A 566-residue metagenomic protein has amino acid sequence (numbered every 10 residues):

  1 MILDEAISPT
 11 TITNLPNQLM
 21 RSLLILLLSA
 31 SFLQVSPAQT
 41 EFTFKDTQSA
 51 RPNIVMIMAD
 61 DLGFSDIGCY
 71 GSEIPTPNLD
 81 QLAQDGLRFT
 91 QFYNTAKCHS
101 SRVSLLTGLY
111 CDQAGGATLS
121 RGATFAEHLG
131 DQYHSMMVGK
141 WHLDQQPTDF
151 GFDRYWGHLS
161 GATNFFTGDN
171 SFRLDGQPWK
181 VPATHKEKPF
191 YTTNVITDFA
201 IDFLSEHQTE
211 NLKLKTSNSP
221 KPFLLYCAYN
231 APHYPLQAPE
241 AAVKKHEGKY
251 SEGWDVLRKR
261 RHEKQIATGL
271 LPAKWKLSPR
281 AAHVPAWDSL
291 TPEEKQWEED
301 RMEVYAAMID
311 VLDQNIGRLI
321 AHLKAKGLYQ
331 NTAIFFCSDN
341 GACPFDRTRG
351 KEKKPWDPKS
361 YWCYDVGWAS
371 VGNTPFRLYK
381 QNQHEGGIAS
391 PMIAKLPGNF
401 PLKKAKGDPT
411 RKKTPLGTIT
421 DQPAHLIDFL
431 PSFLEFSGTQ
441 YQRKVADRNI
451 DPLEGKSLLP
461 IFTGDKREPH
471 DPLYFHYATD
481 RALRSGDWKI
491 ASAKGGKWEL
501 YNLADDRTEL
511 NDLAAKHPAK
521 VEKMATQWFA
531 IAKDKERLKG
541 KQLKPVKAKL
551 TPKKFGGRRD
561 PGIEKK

Functional and structural regions predicted by a protein language model:
L3, L15-Q18, L212: Short hydrophobic targeting helices and cationic amphipathic motifs that mediate membrane/organellar targeting
D4-E5, N14, Q34, F44-D46 (+1 more regions): Generic detector of N-terminal low-structure segments
T11: Binding-interface segments
L23-Q34: Bacterial N-terminal signal peptides
A38-K494, W498, L503-Q527, K533 (+2 more regions): Formylglycine-dependent sulfatase
